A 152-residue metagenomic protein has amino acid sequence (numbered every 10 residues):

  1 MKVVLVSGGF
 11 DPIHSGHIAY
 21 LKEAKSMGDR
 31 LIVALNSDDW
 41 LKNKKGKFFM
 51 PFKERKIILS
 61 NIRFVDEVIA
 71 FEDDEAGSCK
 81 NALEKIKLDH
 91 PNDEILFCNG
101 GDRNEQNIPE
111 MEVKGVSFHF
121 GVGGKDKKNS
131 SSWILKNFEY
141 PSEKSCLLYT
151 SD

Functional and structural regions predicted by a protein language model:
M1-S151: Nucleotidyltransferase catalytic core that binds NTPs
